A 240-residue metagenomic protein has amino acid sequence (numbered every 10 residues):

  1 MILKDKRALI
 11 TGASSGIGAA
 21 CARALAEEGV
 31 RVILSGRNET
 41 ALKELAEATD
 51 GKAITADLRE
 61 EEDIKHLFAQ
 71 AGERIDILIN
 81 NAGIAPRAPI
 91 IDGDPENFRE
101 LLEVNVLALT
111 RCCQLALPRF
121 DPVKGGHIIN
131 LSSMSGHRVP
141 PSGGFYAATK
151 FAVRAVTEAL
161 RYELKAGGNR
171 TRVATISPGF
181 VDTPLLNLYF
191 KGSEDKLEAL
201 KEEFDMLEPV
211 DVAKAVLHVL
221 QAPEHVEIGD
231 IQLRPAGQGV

Functional and structural regions predicted by a protein language model:
S14-S15: Conserved glycine-rich cofactor-binding loop
E28-E44: Conserved glycine-rich Rossmann-like NAD(P)H-binding loop of the short-chain dehydrogenase/reductase
T55-H66, P95: The beta1-alpha1 cofactor-binding region of Rossmann-like NAD(H)/NADP(H)-dependent oxidoreductases
P89-I90, D94-E100: Substrate-binding pocket helix/loop in short-chain dehydrogenase/reductase
C113, T149: Active-site helix of classical SDR
S133: Residue(s) in the substrate-gating loop at a strand-loop-helix junction that position the organic substrate next
T171, T175-I176, D195-V240: C-terminal helical subdomain
